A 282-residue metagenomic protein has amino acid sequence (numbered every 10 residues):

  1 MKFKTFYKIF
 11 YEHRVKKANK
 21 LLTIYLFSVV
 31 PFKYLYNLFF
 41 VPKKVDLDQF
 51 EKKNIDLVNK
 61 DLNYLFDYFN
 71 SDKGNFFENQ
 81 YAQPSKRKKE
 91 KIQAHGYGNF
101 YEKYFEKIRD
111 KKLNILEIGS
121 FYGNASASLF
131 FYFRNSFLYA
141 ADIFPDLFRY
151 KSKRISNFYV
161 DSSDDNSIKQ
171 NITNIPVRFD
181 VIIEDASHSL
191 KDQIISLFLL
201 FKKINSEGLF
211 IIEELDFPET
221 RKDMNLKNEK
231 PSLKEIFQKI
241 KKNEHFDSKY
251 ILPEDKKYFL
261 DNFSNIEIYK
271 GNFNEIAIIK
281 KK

Functional and structural regions predicted by a protein language model:
K2-I183, S187-I211, D216-K282: A short alpha-helical cap/connector motif
